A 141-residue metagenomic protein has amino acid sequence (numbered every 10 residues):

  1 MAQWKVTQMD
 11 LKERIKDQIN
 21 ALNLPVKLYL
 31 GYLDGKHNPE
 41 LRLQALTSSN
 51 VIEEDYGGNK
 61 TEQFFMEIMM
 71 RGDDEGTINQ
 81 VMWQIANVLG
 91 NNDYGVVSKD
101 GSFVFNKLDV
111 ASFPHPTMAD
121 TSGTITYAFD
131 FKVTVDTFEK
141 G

Functional and structural regions predicted by a protein language model:
M1-K27, T47-G141: Charged, amphipathic alpha-helical segments and their flanking helix caps
V26-H37: Short acidic low-complexity segments
N38-T47: A short, hydrophobic beta-strand-centered structural micro-motif
